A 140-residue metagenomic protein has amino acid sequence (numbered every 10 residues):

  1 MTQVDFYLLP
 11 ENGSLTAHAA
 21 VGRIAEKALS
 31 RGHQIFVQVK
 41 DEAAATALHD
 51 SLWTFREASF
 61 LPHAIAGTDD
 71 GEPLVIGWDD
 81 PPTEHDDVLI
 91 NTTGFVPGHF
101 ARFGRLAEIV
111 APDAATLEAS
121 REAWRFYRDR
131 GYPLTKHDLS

Functional and structural regions predicted by a protein language model:
M1-A17: Glycine-rich phosphate-binding "P-loop"
D5-L8, Q34-K40, L89-N91, E108-I109: Short hydrophobic beta-strand segments
H18-G22, R121: Short amphipathic alpha-helical segment that frequently serves as the phosphate-/nucleotide-binding helix
V21-D69: Short, well-structured hydrophobic secondary-structure segments
A66-R105: Mid-chain, well-packed structural core segment of small domains
G98, A115-E122: Helix-rich interaction surfaces within compact, conserved domain-sized segments that mediate assembly or partner
A107-T116: Trafficking entry modules
A119-S140: Well-ordered alpha/beta subsegment
